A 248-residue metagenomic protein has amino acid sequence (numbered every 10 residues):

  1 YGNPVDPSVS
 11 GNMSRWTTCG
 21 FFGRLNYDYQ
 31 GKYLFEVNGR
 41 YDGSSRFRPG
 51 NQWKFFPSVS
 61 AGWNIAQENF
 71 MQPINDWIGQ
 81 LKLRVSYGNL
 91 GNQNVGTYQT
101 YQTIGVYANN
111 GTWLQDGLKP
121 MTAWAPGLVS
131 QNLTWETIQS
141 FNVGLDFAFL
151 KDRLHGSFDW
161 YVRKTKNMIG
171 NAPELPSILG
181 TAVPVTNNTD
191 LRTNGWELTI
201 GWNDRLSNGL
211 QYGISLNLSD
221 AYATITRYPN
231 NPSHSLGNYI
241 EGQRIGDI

Functional and structural regions predicted by a protein language model:
Y1-I248: Extracellular/periplasmic, surface-exposed regions of secreted and cell-surface proteins
